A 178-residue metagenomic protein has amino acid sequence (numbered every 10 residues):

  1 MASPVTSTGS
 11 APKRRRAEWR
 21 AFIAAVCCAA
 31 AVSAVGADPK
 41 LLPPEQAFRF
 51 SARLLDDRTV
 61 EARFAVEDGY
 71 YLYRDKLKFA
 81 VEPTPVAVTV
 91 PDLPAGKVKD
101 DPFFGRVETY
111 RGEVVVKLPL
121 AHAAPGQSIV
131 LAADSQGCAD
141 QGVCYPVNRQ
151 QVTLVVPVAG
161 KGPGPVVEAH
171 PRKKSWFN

Functional and structural regions predicted by a protein language model:
A2-P4, A34-N178: Structural recognition of alpha-helix starts/caps
P4-I23: Bacterial N-terminal signal peptides that target proteins for export
A29-V32: N-terminal signal peptide c-region/cleavage motif recognized by signal peptidases
